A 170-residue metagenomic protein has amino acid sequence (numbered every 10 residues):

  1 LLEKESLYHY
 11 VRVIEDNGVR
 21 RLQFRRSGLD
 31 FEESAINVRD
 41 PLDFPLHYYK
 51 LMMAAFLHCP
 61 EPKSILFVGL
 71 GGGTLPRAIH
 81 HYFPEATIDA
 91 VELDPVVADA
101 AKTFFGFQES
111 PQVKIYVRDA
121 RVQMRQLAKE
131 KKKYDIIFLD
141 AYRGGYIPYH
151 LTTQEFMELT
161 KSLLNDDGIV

Functional and structural regions predicted by a protein language model:
L1-R25: N-terminal auxiliary segments of SAM/dcSAM-dependent transferases
G18-R20, L29, L75: Generic "edge-of-domain/loop-turn" microfeature
Q23, E32, R125: Short acidic, gly/pro-rich beta-turn/loop elements at beta-sheet edges and active-site/ligand-binding grooves
S27-L42: Acidic/histidine-rich helix-loop elements that form or flank divalent-metal/phosphate-binding sites at the catalytic
D43-I169: The AdoMet/dcAdoMet-binding core of the Class I SAM-like
